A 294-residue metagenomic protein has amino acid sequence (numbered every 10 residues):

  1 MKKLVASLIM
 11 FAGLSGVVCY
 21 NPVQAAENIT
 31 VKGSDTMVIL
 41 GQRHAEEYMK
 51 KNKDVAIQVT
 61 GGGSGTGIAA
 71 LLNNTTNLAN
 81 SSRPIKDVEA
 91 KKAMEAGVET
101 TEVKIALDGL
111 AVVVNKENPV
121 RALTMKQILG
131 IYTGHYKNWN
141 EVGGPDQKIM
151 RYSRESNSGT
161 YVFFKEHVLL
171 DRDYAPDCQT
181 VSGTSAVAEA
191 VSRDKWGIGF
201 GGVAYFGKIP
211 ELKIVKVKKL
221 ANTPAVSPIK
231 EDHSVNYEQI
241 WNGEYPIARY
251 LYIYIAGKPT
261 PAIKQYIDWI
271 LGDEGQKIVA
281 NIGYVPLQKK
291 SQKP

Functional and structural regions predicted by a protein language model:
M1-L4: Positively charged n-region of N-terminal signal peptides that target proteins for export
A6-S7, E46: Short amphipathic alpha-helical "recognition" segments used for binding
S7-V17: Bacterial N-terminal signal peptides
V17-A25: Sec/Tat signal peptide C-region and signal peptidase I cleavage site
A25-P294: Exported/periplasmic ABC-transporter solute-binding proteins
